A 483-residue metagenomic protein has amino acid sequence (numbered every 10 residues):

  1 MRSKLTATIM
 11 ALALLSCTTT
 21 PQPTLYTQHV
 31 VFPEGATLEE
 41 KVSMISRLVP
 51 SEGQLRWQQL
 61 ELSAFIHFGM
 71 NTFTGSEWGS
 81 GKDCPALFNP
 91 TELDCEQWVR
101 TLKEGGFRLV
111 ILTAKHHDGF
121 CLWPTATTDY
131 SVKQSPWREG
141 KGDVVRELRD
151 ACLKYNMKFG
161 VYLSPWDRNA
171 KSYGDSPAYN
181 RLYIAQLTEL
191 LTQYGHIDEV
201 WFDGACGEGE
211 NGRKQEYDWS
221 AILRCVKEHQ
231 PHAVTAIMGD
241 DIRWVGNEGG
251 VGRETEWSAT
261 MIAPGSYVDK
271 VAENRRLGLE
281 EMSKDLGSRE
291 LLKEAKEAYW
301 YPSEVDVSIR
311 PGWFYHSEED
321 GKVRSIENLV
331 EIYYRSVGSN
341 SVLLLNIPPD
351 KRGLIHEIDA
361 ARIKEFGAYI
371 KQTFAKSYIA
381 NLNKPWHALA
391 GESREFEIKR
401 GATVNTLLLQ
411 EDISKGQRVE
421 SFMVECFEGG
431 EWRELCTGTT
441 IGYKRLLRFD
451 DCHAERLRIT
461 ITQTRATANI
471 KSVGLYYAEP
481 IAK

Functional and structural regions predicted by a protein language model:
R2-T8: Sec-dependent signal peptide recognition, specifically the positively charged N-region followed immediately by
L15-S16: C-terminal motif of bacterial Sec signal peptides marking the signal peptidase cleavage site
Q22-G429, E434-F449, T460-E479: Mature catalytic domains of secreted/periplasmic carbohydrate-active enzymes
C452-R456: Extracellular Ig-like/FN3 beta-sandwich strand-entry sites
A482-K483: Short, solvent-exposed mixed-charge patches
